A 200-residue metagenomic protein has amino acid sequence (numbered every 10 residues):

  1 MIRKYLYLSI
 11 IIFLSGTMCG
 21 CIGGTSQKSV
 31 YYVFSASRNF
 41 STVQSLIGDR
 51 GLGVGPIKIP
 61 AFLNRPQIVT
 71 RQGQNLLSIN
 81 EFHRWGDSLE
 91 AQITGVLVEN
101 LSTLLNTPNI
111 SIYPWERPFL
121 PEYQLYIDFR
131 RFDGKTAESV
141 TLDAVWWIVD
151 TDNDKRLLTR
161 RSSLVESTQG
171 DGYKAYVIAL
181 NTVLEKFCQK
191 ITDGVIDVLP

Functional and structural regions predicted by a protein language model:
M1-S9: Bacterial N-terminal signal peptides that target proteins for export
G16-G20: C-terminal motif of bacterial Sec signal peptides marking the signal peptidase cleavage site
I22-T42, L105, V165-P200: C-terminal/domain-edge helix-coil "capping" segments
G23-S41, G48, L104-K155: Surface-exposed short loop/turn segments
D49-R117: N-terminal segment of the mature soluble domain
I57-I59, G73, F82, R130-F132 (+2 more regions): Solvent-exposed coil/turn segments that connect beta secondary-structure elements in extracytoplasmic/periplasmic
L76-G86, D152-K186: Short secondary-structure boundary motifs at beta->alpha junctions and helix caps
